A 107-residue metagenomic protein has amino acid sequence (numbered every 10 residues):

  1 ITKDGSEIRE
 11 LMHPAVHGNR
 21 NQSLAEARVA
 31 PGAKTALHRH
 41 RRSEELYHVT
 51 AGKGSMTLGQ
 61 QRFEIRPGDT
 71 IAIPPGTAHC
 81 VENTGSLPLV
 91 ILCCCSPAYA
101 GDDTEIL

Functional and structural regions predicted by a protein language model:
I1-Q22, A36, D103-L107: A short, N-terminal "cap"/entry segment at the start of jelly-roll beta-barrel domains of the cupin/DSBH fold
H17-R20, A30-A33, K53-S55, P97-A100: Short, charged/polar surface micro-motifs in flexible loops or helix N-caps
E26-P31, R39-M56, C94: Short, conserved beta-strand element in jelly-roll/cupin
T35-R41, E82-T84: Short histidine-centered beta-strand/loop micro-motifs that create catalytic or ligand/metal-coordination sites
K53-S55, R62, A78, P88: Structural motif
Q60-P75: Short acidic-glycine-tyrosine-enriched beta hairpin
P75-G101: Ligand-binding loop in jelly-roll beta-barrel domains
